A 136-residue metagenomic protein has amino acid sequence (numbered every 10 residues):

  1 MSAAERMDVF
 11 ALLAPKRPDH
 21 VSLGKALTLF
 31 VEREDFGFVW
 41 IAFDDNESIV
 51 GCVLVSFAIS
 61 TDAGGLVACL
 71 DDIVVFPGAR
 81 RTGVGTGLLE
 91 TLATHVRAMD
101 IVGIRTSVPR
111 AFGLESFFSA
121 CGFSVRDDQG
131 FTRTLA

Functional and structural regions predicted by a protein language model:
A4-G65, D71, T134: Acetyl-CoA-dependent GNAT
A58, F76, P109: Residue-level recognition of the GNAT/N-acetyltransferase active site
T61-G65, G83, P109: Residues at secondary-structure transition points
V75, R81-T94, A120: Conserved acetyl-CoA-binding loop-helix of GNAT-fold acetyltransferases
R80, R105-E115, T132-A136: Conserved beta-strand-loop-alpha-helix junction that forms the acyl-donor binding cleft
L89, V96-P109: Conserved GNAT acetyl-CoA-binding A-motif
F118-D128: Conserved acetyl-CoA-binding loop of GNAT-fold acetyltransferases
